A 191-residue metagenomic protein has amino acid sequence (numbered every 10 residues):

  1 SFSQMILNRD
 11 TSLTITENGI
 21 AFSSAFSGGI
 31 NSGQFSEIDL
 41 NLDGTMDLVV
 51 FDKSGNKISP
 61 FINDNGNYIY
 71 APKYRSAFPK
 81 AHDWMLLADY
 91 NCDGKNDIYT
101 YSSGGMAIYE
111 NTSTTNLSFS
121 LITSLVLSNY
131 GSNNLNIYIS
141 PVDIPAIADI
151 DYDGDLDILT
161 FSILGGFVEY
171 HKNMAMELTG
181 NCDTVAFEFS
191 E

Functional and structural regions predicted by a protein language model:
S3-G29, I62-K80, T112-S140, A175-E191: Blade-edge motifs of beta-propeller repeat domains
T16-G55: Beta-strand-rich domains and repeat architectures in extracellular enzymes and scaffolds, especially beta-propellers
S32-L40, A81-Y90, P141-I150: Beta-propeller blade termini
F35, S102-S103, E110-S113, P145: Beta-propeller blade termini and top-face loops
L42-D52, C92-Y101, Y152-S162: Acidic/hydrophobic-patterned starts of short beta strands in beta-sheet-rich repeat architectures
D52-S54, S102-G104, T112, S162-L164 (+1 more regions): Residue-level signature of beta-propeller blades and closely related beta-rich strand-turn architectures in secreted
K57-P60, G105-A107, F167-E169: A short loop-to-beta-strand structural motif that recurs across blades of beta-propeller domains
I137-A175: Repeat-solenoid scaffold signature
